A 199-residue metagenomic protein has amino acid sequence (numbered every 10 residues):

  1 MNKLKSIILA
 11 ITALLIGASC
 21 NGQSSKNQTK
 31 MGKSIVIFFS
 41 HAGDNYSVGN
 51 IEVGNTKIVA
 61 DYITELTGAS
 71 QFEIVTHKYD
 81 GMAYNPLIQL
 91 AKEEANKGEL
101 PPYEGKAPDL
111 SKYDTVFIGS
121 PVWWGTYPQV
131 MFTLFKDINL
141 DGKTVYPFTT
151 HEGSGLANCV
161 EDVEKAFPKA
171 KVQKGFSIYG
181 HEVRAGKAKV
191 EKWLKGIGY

Functional and structural regions predicted by a protein language model:
M1-Q28: Bacterial Sec-dependent N-terminal signal peptides
N21-Y113, G125, K189-Y199: N-terminal beta1-alpha1-beta2 submodule of the flavodoxin-like/Rossmannoid cofactor-binding fold
G22, S47, G119, P147 (+2 more regions): Conserved short-loop catalytic and cofactor-binding motifs
I35-F38, Q71-E73, V116-G119, Y146-T149 (+1 more regions): Structural recognition of the beta-strand scaffold that forms the well-ordered cores of secreted hydrolase catalytic
H41-D44, T76-D80, V122-T126, H151-L156 (+1 more regions): Solvent-exposed loop/turn segments at secondary-structure junctions within structured extracellular/periplasmic domains
E65-Q71, P101-G105, Y146-E152, F176-H181: Short C-terminal domain-edge/linker segments immediately following a structured domain
M82-A170: Helix-loop-strand module that forms the ligand-binding subsite of alpha/beta enzymes
T150-F167, K171-G198: Contiguous ligand/interfacial binding patches
